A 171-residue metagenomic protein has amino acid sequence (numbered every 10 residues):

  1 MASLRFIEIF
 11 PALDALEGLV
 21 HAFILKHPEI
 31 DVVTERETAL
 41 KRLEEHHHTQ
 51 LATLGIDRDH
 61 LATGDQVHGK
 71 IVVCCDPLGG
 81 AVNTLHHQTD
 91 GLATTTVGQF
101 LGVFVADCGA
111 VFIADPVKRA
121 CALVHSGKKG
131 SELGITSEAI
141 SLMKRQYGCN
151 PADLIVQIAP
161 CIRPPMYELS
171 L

Functional and structural regions predicted by a protein language model:
M1-L171: Active-site microenvironment for binding and transforming phosphate-containing groups
